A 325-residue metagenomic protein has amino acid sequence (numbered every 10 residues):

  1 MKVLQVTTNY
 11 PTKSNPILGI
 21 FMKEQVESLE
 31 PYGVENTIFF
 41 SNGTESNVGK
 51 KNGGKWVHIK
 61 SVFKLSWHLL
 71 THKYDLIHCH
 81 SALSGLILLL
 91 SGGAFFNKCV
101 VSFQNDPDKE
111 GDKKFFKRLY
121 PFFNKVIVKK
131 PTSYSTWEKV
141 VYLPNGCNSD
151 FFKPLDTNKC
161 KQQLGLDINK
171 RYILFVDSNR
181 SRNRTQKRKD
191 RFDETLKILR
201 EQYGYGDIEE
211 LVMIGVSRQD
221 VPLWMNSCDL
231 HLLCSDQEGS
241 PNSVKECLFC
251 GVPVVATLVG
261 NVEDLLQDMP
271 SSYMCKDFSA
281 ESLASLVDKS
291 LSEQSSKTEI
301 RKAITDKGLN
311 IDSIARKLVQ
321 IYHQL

Functional and structural regions predicted by a protein language model:
L4, L166-K187, D193-K197: Conserved donor-binding/catalytic core segment of Leloir-type glycosyltransferases
C79-G85, F103: Short His-centered aromatic/hydrophobic patch
G111, P121-F151: A short, active-site helix/loop in glycosyltransferases that binds the activated sugar's phosphate group
K153-L166: A short helix/loop element that forms part of the nucleotide-sugar donor recognition site in Leloir-type
D236: Aromatic "clamp/platform" in nucleotide-sugar-dependent glycosyltransferases that forms part of the donor/acceptor
P253-A256: Short hydrophobic beta-strand element within catalytic cores of glycosyltransferases and related nucleotide-activated
D268-A280, K289-Q294: Conserved acidic donor-binding segment of nucleotide-sugar-dependent glycosyltransferases
S292-L325: A charged, aromatic-enriched C-terminal amphipathic alpha-helix characteristic of glycosyltransferases across folds
